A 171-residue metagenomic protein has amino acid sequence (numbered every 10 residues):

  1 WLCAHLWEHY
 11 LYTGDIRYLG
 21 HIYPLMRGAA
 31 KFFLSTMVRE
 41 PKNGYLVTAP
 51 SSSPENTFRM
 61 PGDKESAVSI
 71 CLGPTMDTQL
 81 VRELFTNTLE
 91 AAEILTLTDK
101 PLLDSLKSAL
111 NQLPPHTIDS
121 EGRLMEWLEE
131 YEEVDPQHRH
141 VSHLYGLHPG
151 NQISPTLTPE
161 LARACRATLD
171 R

Functional and structural regions predicted by a protein language model:
W1-I16, G20-P24, P74-R171: Active-site core of glycosidic bond-cleaving carbohydrate-active enzymes
G28-A91: Acidic/histidine-rich catalytic neighborhood
